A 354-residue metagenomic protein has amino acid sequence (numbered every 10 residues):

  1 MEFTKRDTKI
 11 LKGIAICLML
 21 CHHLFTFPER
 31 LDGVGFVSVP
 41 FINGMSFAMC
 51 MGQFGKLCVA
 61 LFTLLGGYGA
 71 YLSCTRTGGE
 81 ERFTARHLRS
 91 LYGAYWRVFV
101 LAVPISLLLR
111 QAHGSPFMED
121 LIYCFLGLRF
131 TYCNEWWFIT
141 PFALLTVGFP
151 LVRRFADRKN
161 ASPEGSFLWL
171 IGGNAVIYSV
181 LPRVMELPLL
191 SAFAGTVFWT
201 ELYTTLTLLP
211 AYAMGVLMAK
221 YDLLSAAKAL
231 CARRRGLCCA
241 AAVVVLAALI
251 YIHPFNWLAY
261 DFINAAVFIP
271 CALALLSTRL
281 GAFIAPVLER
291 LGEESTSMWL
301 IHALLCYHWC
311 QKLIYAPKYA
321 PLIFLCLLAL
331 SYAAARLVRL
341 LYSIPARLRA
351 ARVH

Functional and structural regions predicted by a protein language model:
M1-V176, R290, E294-S297, Y315-H354: Membrane-cytosol interface segments of multi-pass membrane proteins, especially ER/Golgi lipid-handling enzymes
R6, S115-Y123, R183-P188, T205-Y221: Hydrophobic, membrane-facing alpha-helical anchors
C17-L24, F125-L128, W169-M185, A240-H253 (+1 more regions): Aromatic-anchored segments of alpha-helical transmembrane domains
F47-V59, L128-P141, L181-A211, A247-C271 (+3 more regions): Interfacial loop-to-helix transition and helix-capping segments at the boundaries of transmembrane helices
R97-S106, Y123-T131, S191-V197, Y221-A229 (+2 more regions): Short juxtamembrane and helix-loop transition motifs at transmembrane-helix boundaries in membrane proteins
L145-R154, A213-A226, I269-F283: Alpha-helical transmembrane segments in multipass membrane proteins, preferentially the mid-helix core
G148, F155-W169, L223-V245: Hydrophobic alpha-helical segments of polytopic membrane proteins
Y212, A240-R347: Alpha-helical transmembrane segments of multi-pass integral membrane proteins
